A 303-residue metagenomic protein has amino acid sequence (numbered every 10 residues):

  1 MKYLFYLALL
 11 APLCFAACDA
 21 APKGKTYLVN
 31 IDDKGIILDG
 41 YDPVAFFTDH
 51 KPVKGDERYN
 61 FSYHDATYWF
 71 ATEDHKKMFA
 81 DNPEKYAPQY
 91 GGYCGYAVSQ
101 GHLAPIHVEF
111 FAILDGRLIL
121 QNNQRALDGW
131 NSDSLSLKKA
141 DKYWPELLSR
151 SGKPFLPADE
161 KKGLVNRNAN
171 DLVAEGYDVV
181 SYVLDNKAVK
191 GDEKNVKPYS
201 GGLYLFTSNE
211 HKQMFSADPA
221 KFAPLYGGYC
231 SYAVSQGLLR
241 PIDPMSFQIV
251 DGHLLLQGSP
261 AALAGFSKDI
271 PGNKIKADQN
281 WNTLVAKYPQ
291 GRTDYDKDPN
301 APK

Functional and structural regions predicted by a protein language model:
L4-L13: Sec-dependent N-terminal signal peptides
F15-A17: C-terminal motif of bacterial Sec signal peptides marking the signal peptidase cleavage site
A21-K303: Charged, low-complexity intrinsically disordered segments
